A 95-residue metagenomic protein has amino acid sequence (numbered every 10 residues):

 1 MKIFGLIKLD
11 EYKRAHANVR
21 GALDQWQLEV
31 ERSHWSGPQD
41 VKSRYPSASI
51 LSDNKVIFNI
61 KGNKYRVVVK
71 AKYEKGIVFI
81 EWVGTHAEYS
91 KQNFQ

Functional and structural regions predicted by a protein language model:
M1-K64, K72-F79, A87-Q95: Basic, Lys/Arg-enriched alpha-helical interface segments
